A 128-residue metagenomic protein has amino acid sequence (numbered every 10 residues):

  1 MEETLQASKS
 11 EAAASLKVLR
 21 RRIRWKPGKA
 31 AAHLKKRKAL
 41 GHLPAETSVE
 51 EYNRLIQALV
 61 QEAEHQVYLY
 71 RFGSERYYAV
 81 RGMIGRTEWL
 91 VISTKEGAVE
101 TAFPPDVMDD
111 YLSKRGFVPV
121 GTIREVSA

Functional and structural regions predicted by a protein language model:
M1-Y77: Compact soluble domain cores
A45-A128: Functional cores of ribonucleases/endoribonucleases
